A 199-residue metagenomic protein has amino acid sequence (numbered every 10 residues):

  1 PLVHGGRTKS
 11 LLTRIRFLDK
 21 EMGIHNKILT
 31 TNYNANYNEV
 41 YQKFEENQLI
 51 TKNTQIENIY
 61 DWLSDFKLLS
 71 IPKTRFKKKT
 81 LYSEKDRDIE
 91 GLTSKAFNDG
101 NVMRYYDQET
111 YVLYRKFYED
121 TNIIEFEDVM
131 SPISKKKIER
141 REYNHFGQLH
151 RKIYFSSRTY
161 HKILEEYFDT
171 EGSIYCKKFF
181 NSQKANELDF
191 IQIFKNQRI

Functional and structural regions predicted by a protein language model:
P1-L12: A short, glycine/small-residue-rich beta-strand->loop->alpha-helix junction that serves as a flexible
T13-N26: A short, Lys/Arg-enriched amphipathic alpha-helix followed by its capping loop at the start of a domain
K20-E21, T51-Q55, K152-Y154, I191: Glycine-rich loops and low-complexity Gly/Arg-rich segments that provide flexible linkers or classic glycine-based
N26-A35: A short beta-strand-loop structural module common to alpha/beta enzyme folds
N34-Y111, R115-K116: Conserved N-terminal ligand/cofactor-binding loop architecture of enzyme catalytic domains
T80-R198: Repetitive, compositionally biased segments used for assembly/scaffolding
